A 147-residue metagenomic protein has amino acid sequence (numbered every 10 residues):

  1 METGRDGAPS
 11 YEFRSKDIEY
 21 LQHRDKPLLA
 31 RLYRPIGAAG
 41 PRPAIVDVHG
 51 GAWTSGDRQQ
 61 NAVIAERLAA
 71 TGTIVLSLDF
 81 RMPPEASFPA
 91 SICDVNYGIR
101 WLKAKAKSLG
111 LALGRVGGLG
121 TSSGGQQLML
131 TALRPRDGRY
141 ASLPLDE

Functional and structural regions predicted by a protein language model:
M1-G40: N-terminal cap/lid segment of alpha/beta-hydrolase-fold proteins
I36, G51, I74, D79-P83: Short beta-to-alpha linker loops that shape the active-site pocket of alpha/beta-hydrolase fold enzymes
P41-G51: Short beta-strand element of the alpha/beta-hydrolase
R42-P43, T71-T73, G114-R115: Loop/turn elements at helix/coil->beta-strand transitions in domains of secreted/extracellular proteins
S55-V63, E85-A86: Short N-terminal helix/helix-N-cap motif within the alpha/beta-hydrolase-1
Q59-S77: Short amphipathic alpha-helix adjacent to the substrate-entry channel of hydrolases
A62, E66, C93-N96, R100: Surface-exposed alpha-helical interface segments used for non-catalytic interactions
Y97-E147: Primarily recognizes the serine-hydrolase "nucleophile elbow" in alpha/beta-hydrolase and SGNH/GDSL folds
